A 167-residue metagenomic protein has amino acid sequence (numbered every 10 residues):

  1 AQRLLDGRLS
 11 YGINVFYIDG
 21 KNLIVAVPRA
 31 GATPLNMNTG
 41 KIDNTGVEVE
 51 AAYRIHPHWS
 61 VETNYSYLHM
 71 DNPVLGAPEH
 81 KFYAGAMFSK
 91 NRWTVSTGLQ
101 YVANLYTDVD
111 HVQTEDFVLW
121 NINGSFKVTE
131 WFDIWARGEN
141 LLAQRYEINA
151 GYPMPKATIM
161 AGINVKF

Functional and structural regions predicted by a protein language model:
A1-Q2, V49-Y53, A84-F88, I122-F126 (+2 more regions): Residues on the lipid-exposed face of transmembrane beta-strands in outer-membrane beta-barrel proteins
G12-G20, M37-D108, D133, L142: Gram-negative outer-membrane beta-barrel transporters
D19-K21, V61, Y101-Y106, I122-F167: C-terminal beta-signal and adjacent terminal beta-strands/loops of Gram-negative outer-membrane beta-barrel proteins
L23-V27, V74-G76, V109, Y146-A150: Outer-membrane beta-barrel and related beta-rich outer-membrane complex signature in Gram-negative bacteria
V27-L35, A77-K81, A103, T114-D116 (+1 more regions): Flexible, surface-exposed loop regions and adjacent strand-edge segments of Gram-negative outer-membrane beta-barrel
